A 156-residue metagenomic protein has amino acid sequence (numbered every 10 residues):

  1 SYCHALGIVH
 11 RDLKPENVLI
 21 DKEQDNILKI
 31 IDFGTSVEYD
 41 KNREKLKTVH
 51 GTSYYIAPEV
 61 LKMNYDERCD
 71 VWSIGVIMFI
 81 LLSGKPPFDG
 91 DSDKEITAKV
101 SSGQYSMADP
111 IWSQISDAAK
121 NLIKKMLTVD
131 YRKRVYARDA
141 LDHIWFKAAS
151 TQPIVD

Functional and structural regions predicted by a protein language model:
H4, I8-D21: Catalytic-loop of the protein kinase fold
L28, D40-H50: Regulatory activation segment
K47-E59: Conserved activation segment of eukaryotic-like protein kinases, specifically the C-terminal portion of the activation
D70: Conserved catalytic-loop aspartate of Hanks-type protein kinases
S83-P86: Structural helix C-cap motif within protein kinase domains
T128-K133, A137-P153: Terminal C-lobe "cap" of eukaryotic-type protein kinase domains
